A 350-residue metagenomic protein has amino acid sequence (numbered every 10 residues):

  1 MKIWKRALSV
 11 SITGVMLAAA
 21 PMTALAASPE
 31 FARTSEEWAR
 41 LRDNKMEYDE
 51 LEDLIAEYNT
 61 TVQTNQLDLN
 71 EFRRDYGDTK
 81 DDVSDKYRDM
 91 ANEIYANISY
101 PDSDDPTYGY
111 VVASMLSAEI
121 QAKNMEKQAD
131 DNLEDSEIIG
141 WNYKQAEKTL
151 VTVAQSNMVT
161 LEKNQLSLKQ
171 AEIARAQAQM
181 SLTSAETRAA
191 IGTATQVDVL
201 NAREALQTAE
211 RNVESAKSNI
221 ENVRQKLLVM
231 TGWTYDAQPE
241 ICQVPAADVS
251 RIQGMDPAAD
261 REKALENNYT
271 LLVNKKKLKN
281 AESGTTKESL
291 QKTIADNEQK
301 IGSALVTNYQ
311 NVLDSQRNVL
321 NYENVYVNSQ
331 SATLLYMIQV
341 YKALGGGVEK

Functional and structural regions predicted by a protein language model:
M1-L25: Sec-dependent N-terminal signal peptides of Gram-positive bacterial secreted proteins and lipoproteins
A24-T107, V111-E137, W141-A154, M158 (+5 more regions): Bacterial Sec-pathway N-terminal export signals of envelope proteins
N65-D68, Q128, K163-S215, T286-N328 (+1 more regions): Charged, solvent-exposed structural "stalk/scaffold" segments of large extracytoplasmic/peripheral assemblies
Q66, R73, K80, Y87 (+17 more regions): Coiled-coil heptad-register positions
D68-E71, D75-D78, D135-I138, T208 (+7 more regions): Charged, amphipathic alpha-helical oligomerization/scaffolding segments
K217-A259, V340-K350: Short, solvent-exposed, mixed-charge loop/turn linkers that connect secondary-structure elements
